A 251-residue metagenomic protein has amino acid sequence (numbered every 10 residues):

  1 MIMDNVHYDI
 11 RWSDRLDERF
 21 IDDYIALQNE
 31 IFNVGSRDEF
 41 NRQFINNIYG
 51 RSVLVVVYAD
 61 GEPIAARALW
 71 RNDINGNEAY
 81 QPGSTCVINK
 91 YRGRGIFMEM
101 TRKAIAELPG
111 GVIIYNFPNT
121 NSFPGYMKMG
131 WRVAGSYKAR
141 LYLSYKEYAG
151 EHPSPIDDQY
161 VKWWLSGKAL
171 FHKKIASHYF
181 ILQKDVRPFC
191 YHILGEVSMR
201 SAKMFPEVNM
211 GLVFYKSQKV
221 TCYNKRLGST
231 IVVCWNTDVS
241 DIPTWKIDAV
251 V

Functional and structural regions predicted by a protein language model:
M1-R19, E147: Conserved N-terminal entry element of GNAT/NAT acetyltransferase domains
Y8, D23-Y24, G35-I48, Y58-A59 (+2 more regions): Amide-forming acyltransferase catalytic core, primarily the GNAT-like/NAT-type and related acyltransferase folds
Y24-Q28, T101: Hydrophobic alpha-helical core bundles mediating ligand binding, dimerization, or RNAP-core interactions
Q28-Y49, I64-D73: N-terminal mature-domain region immediately after signal-peptide cleavage in secreted/organellar precursors
L54-V56, E62-N72, A79-P82, C86 (+1 more regions): Conserved beta-strand in the GNAT
R71, G111-H152, L182-V251: Active-site/acyl-donor-binding loops of N-acyltransferases
P82, M98-E107, I113-Y115, P124-K128: Hydrophobic, well-ordered beta-alpha structural blocks that scaffold small-molecule cofactor pockets
V87, G93-E107, S198-E207: Conserved acetyl-CoA-binding loop-helix of GNAT-fold acetyltransferases
